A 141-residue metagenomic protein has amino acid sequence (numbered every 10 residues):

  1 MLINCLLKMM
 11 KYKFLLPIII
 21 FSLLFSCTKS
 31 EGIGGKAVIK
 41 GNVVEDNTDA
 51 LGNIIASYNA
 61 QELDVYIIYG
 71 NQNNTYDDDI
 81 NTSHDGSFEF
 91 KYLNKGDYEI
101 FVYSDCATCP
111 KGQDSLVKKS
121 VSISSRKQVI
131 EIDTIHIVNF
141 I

Functional and structural regions predicted by a protein language model:
L23-S26: C-terminal motif of bacterial Sec signal peptides marking the signal peptidase cleavage site
T28-E31: Bacterial signal peptide processing site
A37-D46: A short, amphipathic beta-strand motif
Y58-D79: Short amphipathic beta-strand segments in non-cytosolic proteins
S83-Y92: Short, surface-exposed beta-strand/beta-hairpin micro-motifs centered on an aromatic residue
G96-V102: A short tyrosine-centered beta-strand micro-motif
D105-T134: Structured interaction patches on ligand/partner-binding surfaces of diverse proteins
